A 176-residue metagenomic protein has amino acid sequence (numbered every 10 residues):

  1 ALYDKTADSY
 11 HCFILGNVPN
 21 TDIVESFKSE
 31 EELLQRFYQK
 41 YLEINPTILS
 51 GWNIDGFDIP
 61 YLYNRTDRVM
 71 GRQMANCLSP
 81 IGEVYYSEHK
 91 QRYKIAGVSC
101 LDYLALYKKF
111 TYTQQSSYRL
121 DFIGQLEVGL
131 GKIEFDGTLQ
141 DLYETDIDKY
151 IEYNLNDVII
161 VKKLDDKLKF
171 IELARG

Functional and structural regions predicted by a protein language model:
A1-G16: Gly/Thr-rich phosphate-binding beta-strand-loop-beta motif of the actin/hexokinase/Hsp70
A7-D8, V18, G129-I133: Short connector loops/turns at beta-strand edges and beta->alpha or beta->beta junctions
A7-H11, M74, A96-S99, R175: Generic structural motif recognizing short loop/turn segments at the entrances and edges of beta-strands
S9, V84, K149-E152: Intrinsically disordered, low-complexity N-terminal regions enriched in serine/proline/glycine with scattered basic
H11-L15, V24-E25, A174: Generic preference for hydrophobic/aromatic residues in regular secondary structure cores
P19-Q114: Conserved DEDDh/DEDDy metal-dependent 3′-5′ exonuclease domain
E43-G56, L62, C100-G176: Acidic, Mg2+-coordinating catalytic module of metal-dependent nucleases/exonucleases that use a two-metal-ion mechanism
